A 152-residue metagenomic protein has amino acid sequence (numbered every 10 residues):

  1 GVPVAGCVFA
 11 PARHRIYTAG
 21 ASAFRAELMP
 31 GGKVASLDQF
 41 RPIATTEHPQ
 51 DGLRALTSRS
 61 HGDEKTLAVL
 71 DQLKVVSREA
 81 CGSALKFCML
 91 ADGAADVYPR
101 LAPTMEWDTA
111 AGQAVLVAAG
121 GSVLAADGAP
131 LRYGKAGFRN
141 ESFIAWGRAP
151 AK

Functional and structural regions predicted by a protein language model:
G1-F87, N140-K152: Acidic beta-strand-loop-alpha-helix segment within the catalytic core of divalent metal-dependent phosphate-processing
A68-Q72, F87-K152: Oxyanion/phosphate-interacting regions
